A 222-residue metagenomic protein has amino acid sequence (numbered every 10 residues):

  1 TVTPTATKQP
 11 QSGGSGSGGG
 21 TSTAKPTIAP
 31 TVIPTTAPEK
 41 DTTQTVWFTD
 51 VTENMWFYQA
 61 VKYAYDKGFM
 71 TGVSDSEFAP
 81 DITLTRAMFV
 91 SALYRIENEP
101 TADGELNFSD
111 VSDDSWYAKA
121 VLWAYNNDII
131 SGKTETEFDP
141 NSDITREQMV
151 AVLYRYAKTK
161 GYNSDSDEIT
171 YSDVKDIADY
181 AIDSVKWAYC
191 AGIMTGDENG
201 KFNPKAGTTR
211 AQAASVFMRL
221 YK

Functional and structural regions predicted by a protein language model:
T3-W56, T71-V90, Y94-K119, N127-E147 (+3 more regions): Feature responds to low-complexity, polar/acidic, surface-exposed segments characteristic of secreted/exported proteins
V61-A64, F89, L93, A124 (+2 more regions): A short amphipathic alpha-helical interaction element
D66-G68, G192: Tandem repeat domain/solenoid detector
T208-Q212: Acidic helix/loop microenvironments that form the catalytic cleft of cell-wall polysaccharide enzymes
